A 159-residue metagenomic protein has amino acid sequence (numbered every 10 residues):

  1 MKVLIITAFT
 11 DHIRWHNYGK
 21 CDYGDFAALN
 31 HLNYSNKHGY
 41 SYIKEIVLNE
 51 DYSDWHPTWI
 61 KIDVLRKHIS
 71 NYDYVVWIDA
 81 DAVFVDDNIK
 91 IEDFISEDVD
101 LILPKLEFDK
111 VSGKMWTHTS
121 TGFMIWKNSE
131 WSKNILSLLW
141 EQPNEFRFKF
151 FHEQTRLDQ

Functional and structural regions predicted by a protein language model:
M1, K61, I78, T119-G122 (+1 more regions): Residues that flank catalytic or metal-binding motifs in active/ligand-binding sites
M1-Y72, E130: N-terminal anchoring/stem segment of glycosyltransferases
H56-T58, D63, E130-Q159: Catalytic core and acceptor-binding pocket of nucleotide-sugar-dependent glycosyltransferases
V64, L101, F123-I125: Conserved hydrophobic/aromatic beta-strand scaffold that supports enzyme active sites
V75: Short aromatic/hydrophobic "clamp" motif used to bind/position activated sugar donors
D79-V83: The conserved acidic donor/metal-binding loop of glycosyltransferases
F84-T121: Conserved donor-nucleotide/metal-binding helix-loop-beta segment in metal-dependent transferases, i.e., the alpha-helix
H118, G122-E130: Short glycine- and hydrophobic/aromatic-rich loop-to-beta-strand nucleating segment in the catalytic cores
